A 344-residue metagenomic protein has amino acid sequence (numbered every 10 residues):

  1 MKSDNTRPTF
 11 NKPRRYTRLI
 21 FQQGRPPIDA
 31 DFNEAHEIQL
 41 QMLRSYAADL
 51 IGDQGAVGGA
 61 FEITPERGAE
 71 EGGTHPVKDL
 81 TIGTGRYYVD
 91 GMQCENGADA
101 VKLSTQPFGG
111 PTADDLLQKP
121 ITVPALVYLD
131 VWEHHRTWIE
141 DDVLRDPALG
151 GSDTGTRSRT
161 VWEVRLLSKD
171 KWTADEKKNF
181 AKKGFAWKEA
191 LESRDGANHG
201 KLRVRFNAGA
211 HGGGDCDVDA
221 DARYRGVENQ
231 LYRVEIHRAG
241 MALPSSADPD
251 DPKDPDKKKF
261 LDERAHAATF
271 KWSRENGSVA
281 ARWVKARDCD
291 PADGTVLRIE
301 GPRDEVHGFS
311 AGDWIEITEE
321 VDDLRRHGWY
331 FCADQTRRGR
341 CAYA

Functional and structural regions predicted by a protein language model:
M1-A344: Subunit-assembly interface segments of extracellular/virion macromolecular structures
